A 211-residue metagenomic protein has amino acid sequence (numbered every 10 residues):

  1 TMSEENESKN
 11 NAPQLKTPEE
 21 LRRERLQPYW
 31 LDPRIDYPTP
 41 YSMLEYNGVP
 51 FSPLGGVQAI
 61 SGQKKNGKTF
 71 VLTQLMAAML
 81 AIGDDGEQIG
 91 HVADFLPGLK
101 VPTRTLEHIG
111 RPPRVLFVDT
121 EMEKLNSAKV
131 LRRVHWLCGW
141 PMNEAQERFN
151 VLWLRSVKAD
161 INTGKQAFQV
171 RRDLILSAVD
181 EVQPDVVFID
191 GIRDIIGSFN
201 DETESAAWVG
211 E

Functional and structural regions predicted by a protein language model:
T1, T39, N150-L152: Low-complexity, intrinsically disordered short segments enriched for Gly/Pro and polybasic residues
T1-E19: N-terminal nucleic-acid engagement/recognition segments and initiation subdomains in replication, restriction
P13-R133, P141: The Walker A/P-loop phosphate-binding site
V71, L75, R171-L174, E211: Well-ordered alpha-helical segments embedded in enzymatic catalytic cores
E87-D201, A207: Conserved inter-motif catalytic segment of the P-loop NTP-binding fold
